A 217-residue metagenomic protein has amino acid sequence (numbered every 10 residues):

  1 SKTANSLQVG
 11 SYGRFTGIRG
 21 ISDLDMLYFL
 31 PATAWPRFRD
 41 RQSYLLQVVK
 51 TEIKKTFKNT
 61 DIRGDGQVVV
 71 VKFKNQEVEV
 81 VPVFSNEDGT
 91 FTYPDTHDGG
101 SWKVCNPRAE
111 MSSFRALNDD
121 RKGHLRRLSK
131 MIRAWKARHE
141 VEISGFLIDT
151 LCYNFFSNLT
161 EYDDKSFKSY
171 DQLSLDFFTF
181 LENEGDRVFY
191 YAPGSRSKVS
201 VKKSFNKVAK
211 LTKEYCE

Functional and structural regions predicted by a protein language model:
S1, V48-T56, M131, W135-R138: Generic non-transmembrane alpha-helical segments
S1-R39, S43: Active-site nucleotide-donor binding segment shared across nucleotidyl transfer reactions
S1-S6, K55, N59-V68, G145-L147 (+1 more regions): Short glycine-rich, low-complexity/disordered patches
R14, G20, S43-T90: Conserved catalytic core of two-metal-ion nucleotidyltransferases
W35-L46, V83-H97, K168-T179: Helical (often loop-to-helix) elements that flank the catalytic cores of nucleotide-handling enzymes
K74-M131: Glycine- and acidic-residue-rich phosphate-binding/metal-coordinating active-site segment common to enzymes that handle
H124-E217: Conserved nucleotidyltransferase catalytic core and NTase-mimicking acidic/glycine-rich helix/loop elements in nucleic
